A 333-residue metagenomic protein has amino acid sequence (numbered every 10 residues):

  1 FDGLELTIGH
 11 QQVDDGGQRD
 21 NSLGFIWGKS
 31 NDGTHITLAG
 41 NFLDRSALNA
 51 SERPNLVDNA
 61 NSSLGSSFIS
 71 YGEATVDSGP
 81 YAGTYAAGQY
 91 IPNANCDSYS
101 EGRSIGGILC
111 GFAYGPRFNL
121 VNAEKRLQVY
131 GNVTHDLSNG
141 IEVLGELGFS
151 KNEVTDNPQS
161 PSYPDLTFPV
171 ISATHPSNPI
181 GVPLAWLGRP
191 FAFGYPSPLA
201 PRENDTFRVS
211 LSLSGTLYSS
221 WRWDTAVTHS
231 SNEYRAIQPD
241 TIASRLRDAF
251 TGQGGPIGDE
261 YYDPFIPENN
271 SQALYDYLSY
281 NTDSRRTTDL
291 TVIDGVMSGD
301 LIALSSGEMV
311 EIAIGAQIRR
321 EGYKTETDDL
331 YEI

Functional and structural regions predicted by a protein language model:
F1-V57, A123-V129, G140-I141: Outer-membrane beta-barrel translocator/receptor signature
R45-L48, E52-S63, T84-E124, Y130 (+1 more regions): Surface-exposed, low-complexity loop segments enriched in small/polar and acidic residues
L64-Y71: Extracellular/periplasmic envelope-modification machinery, especially enzymes that add or remove acyl/ester groups on
V76-G79: Long, low-complexity, intrinsically disordered regions in eukaryotic
